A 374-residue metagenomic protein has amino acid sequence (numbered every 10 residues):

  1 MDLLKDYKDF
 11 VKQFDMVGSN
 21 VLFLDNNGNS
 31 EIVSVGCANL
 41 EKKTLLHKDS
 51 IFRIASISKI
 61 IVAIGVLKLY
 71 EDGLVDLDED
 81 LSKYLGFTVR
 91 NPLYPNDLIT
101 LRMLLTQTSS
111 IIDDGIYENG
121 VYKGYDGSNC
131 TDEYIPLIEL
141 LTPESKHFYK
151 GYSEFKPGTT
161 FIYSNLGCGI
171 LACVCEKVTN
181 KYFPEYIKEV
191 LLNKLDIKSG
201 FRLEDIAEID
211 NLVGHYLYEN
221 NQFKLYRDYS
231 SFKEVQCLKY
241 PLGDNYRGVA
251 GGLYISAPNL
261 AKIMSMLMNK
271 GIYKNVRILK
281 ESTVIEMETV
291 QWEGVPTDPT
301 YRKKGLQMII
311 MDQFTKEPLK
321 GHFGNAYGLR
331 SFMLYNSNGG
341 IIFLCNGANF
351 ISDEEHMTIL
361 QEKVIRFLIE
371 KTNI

Functional and structural regions predicted by a protein language model:
D2-I54, K146-G151, E204, L238 (+1 more regions): Short, conserved catalytic-motif segment at the N-terminal edge
L3, I54, S58, V62 (+5 more regions): Hydrophobic (often cysteine-bearing) scaffold residues that line and stabilize catalytic clefts of nucleotide/cofactor
Y7-F10, L105, G340-C345: Short hydrophobic-aromatic micro-motifs
K12-N20, K42-L104, S153-G167, G248-G251 (+1 more regions): Short active-site loop at a secondary-structure junction that contains or immediately precedes the catalytic residue(s)
E31-V33, R330-S352: Short, well-ordered beta-strand elements
L93-L319: Short, surface-exposed loop or secondary-structure junction motifs that flank catalytic or metal-binding residues
E288-E293, N349-I374: Short, gly/Ser/Thr-rich active-site loops of penicillin-recognizing serine hydrolases
T300-K303, D312-T315, N325-G328, L334-G339: A structural signal for short secondary-structure junctions
